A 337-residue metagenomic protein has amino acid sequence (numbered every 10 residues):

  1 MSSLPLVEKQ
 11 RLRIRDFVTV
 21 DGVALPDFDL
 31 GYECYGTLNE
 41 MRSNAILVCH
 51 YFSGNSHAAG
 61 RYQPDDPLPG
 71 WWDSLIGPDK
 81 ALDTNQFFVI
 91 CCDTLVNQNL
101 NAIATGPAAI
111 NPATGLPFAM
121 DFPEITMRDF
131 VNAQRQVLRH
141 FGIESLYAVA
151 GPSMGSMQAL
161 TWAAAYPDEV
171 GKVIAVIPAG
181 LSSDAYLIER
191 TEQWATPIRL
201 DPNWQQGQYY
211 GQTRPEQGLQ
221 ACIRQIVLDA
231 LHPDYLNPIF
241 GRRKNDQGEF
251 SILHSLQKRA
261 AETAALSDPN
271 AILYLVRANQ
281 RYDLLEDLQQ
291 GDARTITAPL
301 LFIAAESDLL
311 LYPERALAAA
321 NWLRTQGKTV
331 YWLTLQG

Functional and structural regions predicted by a protein language model:
M1-V48, Y62: Catalytic-loop region of hydrolases
E33-A108: N-terminal cap/lid subdomain of alpha/beta-hydrolase-fold enzymes
G115-D121, R128-A148: Conserved acidic catalytic loop of the alpha/beta-hydrolase fold
S156-P167, V173: Short glycine-enriched nucleophile-adjacent loop and the immediately C-terminal alpha-helix near the catalytic center
E169-G171, A175-E262: Alpha/beta-hydrolase-fold enzymes
I296, F302-A304: Short beta-strand/loop motif that positions the catalytic acidic residue of the alpha/beta-hydrolase fold
L309-R315: Conserved alpha/beta-hydrolase "acid-adjacent" motif
A320-G337: Catalytic histidine neighborhood in serine/cysteine hydrolases with alpha/beta-hydrolase-type architecture
